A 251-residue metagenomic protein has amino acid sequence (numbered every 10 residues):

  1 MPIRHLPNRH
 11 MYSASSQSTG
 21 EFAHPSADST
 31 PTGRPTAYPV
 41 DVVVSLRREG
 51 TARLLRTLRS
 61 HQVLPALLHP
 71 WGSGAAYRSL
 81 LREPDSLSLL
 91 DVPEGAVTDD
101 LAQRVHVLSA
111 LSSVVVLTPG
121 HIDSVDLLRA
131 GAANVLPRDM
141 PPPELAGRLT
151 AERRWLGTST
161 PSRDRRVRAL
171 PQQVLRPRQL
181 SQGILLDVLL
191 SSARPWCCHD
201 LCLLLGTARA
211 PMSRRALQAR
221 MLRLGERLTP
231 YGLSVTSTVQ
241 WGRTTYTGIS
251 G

Functional and structural regions predicted by a protein language model:
M1-T57: Non-catalytic signal-transmission and effector/linker regions of two-component phosphorelay proteins
T36-S73, S88-V92, V115: Conserved acidic segment of CheY-like receiver
T51-A52, G72-S112, V116-S124: Conserved phosphotransfer microenvironments
G120-N134: Alpha4 helix (beta4-alpha4-beta5 surface) of REC/receiver domains from two-component response regulators
V135, E144-S159: Receiver (REC) domain switch/output surface
R138: A Lys-centered signature of the CheY-like receiver
S159-L180, Q218-G251: DNA-binding patch around the recognition helix
L175-A208, L224: Short amphipathic alpha-helical recognition elements used for nucleic-acid or partner binding across transcription
